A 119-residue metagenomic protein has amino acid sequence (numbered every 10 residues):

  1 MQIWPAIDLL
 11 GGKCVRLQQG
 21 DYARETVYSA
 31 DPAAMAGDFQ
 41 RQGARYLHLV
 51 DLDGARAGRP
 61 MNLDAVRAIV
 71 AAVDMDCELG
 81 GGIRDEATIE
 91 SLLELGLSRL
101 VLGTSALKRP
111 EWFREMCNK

Functional and structural regions predicted by a protein language model:
M1-M75, I83-A87: Conserved N-terminal beta1-alpha1 strand-loop-helix module at the mouth
G12-V15, G20-A23, L93-K119: Conserved anion-binding
L47, D85-E94, N118-K119: Hydrophobic transmembrane alpha-helix bundles
L47-V50, D76-R84, S98-R109: Catalytic beta/alpha-barrel core
R59-N62, I89-S91, W112-E115: Short secondary-structure transition/capping segments
